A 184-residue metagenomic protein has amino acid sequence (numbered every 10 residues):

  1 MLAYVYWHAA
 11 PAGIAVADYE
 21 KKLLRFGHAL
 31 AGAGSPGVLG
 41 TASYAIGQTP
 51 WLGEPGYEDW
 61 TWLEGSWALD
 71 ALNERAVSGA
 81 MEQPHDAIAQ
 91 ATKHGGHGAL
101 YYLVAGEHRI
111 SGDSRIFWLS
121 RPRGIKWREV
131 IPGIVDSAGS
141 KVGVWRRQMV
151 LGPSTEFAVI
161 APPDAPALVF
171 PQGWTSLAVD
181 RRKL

Functional and structural regions predicted by a protein language model:
M1-L184: Macromolecular interaction modules
